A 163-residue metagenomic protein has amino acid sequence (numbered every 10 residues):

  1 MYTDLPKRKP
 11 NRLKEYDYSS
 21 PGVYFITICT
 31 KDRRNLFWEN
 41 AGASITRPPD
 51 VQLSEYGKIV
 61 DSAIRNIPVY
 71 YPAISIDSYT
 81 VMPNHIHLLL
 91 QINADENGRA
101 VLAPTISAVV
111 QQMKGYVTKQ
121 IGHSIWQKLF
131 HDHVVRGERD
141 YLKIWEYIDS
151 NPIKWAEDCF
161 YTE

Functional and structural regions predicted by a protein language model:
M1-E163: Short catalytic/metal-binding and nucleic-acid-binding patches
